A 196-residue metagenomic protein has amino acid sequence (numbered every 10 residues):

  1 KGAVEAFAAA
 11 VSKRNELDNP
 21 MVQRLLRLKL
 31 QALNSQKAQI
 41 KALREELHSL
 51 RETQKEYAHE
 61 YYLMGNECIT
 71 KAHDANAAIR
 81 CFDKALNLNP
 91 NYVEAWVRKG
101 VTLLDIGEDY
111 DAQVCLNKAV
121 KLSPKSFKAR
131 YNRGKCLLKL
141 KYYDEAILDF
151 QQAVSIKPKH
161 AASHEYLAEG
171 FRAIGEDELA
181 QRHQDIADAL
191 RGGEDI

Functional and structural regions predicted by a protein language model:
G2, A6, K37-R44, T70-C81 (+3 more regions): Structural signature of tandem alpha-helical TPR/SEL1-like repeats, specifically the intra-repeat loop/turn
A10-K13, P20, L28, A32-L33 (+5 more regions): TPR/TPR-like alpha-solenoid repeats
K13, T53, L88, L122 (+2 more regions): Structural marker of alpha-solenoid helical repeat scaffolds
P20-R24, H59, E94, K128 (+1 more regions): Start-of-helix register in tetratricopeptide repeats
K41-E60: TPR-adjacent "capping" and linker segments in tetratricopeptide-repeat scaffold/adaptor proteins
I69-T70, V97, L104, Y131 (+2 more regions): Position-specific recognition of the canonical hydrophobic site in helix A of tetratricopeptide repeat
